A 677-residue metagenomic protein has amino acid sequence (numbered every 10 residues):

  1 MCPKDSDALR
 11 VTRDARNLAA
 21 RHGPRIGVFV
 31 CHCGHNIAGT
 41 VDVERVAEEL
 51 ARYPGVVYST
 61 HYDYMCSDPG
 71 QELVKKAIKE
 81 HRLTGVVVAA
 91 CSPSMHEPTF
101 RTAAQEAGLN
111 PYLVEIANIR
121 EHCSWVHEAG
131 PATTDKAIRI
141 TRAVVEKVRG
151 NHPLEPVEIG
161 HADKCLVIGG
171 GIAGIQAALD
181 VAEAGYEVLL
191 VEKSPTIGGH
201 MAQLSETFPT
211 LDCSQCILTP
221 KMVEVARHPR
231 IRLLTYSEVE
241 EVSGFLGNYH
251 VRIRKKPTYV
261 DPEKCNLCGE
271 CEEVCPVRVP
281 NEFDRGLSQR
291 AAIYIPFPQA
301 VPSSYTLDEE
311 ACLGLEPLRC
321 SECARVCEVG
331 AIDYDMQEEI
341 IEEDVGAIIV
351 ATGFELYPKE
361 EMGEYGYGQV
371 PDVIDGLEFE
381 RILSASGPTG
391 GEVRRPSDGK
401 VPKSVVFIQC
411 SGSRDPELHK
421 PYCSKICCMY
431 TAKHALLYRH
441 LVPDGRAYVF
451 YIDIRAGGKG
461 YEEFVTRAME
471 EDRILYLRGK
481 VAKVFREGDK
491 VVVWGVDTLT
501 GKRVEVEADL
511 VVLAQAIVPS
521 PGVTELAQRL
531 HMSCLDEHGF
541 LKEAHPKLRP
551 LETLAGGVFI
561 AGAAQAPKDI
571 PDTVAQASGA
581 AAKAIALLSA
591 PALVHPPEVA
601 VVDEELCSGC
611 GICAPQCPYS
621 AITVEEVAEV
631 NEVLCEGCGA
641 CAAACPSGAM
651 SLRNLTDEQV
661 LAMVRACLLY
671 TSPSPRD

Functional and structural regions predicted by a protein language model:
C2, S94, A182-T196, R230 (+11 more regions): Iron-sulfur cluster-binding cysteine motifs and their immediate structural context in ferredoxin-like electron-transfer
A8-A15: Short polybasic linear motifs
R21-L83, V88, S92-E121, G160-D163 (+7 more regions): Beta1-alpha1 glycine-rich phosphate/pyrophosphate-binding loop at the start of Rossmann-like nucleotide-binding domains
E146-D163, A590-H595: A short, basic/flexible loop-to-alpha-helix module at the beginning of a structural domain
L218-D261, P298-E309, L315-E316, E322-E355 (+2 more regions): A Rossmann-like FAD-binding core segment of flavoenzymes
N281-L307, Y365-V401, Q515-P567, V627: FAD-site-proximal beta/loop scaffold in flavoenzymes
L418-C427, A564-A584: A conserved FAD-binding loop/helix module that cradles the flavin
Y670-D677: Conserved small/polar residues in nucleotide/adenosyl-binding loops
